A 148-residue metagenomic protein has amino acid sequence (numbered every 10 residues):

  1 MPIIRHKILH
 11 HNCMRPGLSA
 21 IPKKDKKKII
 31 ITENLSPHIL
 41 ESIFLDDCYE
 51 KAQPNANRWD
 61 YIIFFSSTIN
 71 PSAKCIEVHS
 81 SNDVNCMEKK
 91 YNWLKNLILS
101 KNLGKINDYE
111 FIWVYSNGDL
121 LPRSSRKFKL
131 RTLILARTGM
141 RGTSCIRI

Functional and structural regions predicted by a protein language model:
M1-P54: Acidic-basic catalytic patches of nuclease active cores, encompassing PD-(D/E)XK and other metal-cofactor nuclease
P2-K7, D108-I148: Domain-level recognition of nuclease-like catalytic cores that cleave nucleotide substrates
L18, N85-E88, S100, N117-L120 (+1 more regions): N-terminal targeting/trafficking signals and adjacent low-complexity tails
Q53-P54, N82-N92, P122-S125: Active-site-adjacent loop/helix micro-motif of nuclease/hydrolase catalytic cores
Y61-I63, P71-S80: Conserved catalytic cores of phosphodiester-cleaving nucleases, focusing on short active-site segments
I69-P71, L103-Y109: Short helix-terminating capping/connector loops at secondary-structure junctions
M87-N102, F111: Short, charged, amphipathic alpha-helix that recurs within catalytic cores of restriction-modification and other
